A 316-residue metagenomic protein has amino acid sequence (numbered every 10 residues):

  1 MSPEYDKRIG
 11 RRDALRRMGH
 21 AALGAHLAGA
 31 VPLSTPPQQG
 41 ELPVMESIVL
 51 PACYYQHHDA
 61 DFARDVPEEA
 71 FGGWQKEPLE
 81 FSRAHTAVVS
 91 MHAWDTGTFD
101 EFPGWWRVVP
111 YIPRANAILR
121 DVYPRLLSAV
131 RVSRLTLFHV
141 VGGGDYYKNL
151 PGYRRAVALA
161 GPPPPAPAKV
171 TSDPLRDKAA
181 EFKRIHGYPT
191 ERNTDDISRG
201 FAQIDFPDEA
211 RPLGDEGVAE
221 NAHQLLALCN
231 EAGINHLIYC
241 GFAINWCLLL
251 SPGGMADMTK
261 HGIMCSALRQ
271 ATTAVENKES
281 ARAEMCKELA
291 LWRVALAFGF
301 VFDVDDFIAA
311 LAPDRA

Functional and structural regions predicted by a protein language model:
M1-D13, T35-P36: N-terminal secretory signal peptides
G10-G19, L23-A25: N-terminal export leaders
L23, L27-A30, F102: Alpha-helical transmembrane segments and their juxtamembrane interfaces
L27-E41: Bacterial Sec-dependent signal peptides at the C-terminal "C-region" and cleavage site
Q39-V88, A93-W106, I112-N116, P124-L135 (+1 more regions): Active-site-adjacent betaalpha module
